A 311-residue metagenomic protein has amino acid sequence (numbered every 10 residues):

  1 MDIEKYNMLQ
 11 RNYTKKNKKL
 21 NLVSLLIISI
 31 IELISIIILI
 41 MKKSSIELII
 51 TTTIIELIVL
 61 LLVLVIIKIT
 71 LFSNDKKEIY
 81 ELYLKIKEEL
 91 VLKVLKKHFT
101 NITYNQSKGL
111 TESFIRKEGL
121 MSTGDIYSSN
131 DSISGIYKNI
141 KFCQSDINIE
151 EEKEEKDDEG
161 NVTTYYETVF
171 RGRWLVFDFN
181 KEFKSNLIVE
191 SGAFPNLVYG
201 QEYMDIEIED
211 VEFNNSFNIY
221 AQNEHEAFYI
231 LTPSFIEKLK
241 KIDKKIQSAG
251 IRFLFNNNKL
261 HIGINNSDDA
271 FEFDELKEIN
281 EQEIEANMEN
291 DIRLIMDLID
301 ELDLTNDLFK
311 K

Functional and structural regions predicted by a protein language model:
M1-L20: Cytosolic juxtamembrane N-terminal segments of multi-pass membrane proteins
M1-N7, Y80-H98: Juxtamembrane membrane-interface segments of multi-pass membrane proteins
L20, L62-L90: Transmembrane-cytosolic junction motif
N21-M41, E56-L60: Canonical alpha-helical transmembrane segments of integral membrane proteins
I40-T51: Membrane-helix interface and helix-disruption motif detector
I50-I67: Hydrophobic alpha-helical transmembrane segments of integral membrane proteins
L92, K96-N101, N105-E155, N161-K311: Charged, low-complexity intrinsically disordered regions
